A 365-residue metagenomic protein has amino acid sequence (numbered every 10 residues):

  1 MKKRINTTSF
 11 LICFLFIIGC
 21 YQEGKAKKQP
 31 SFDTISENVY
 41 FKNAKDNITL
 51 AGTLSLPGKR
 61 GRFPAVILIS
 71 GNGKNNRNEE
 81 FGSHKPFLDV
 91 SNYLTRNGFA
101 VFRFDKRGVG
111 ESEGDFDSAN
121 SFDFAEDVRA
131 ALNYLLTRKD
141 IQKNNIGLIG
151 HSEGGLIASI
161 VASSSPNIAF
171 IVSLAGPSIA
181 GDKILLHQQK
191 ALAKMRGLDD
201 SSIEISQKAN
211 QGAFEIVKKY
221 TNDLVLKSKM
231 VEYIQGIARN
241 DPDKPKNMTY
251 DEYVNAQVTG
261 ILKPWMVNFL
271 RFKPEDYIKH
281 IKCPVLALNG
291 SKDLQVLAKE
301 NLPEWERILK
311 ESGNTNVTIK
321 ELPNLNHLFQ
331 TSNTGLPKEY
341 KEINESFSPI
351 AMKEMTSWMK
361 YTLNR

Functional and structural regions predicted by a protein language model:
K25-G61: N-terminal cap/lid segment of alpha/beta-hydrolase-fold proteins
R62-G71: Short beta-strand element of the alpha/beta-hydrolase
D89-E111: Conserved alpha/beta-hydrolase
S118-K139: Alpha/beta-hydrolase active-site loop
Y134-D199: Primarily recognizes the serine-hydrolase "nucleophile elbow" in alpha/beta-hydrolase and SGNH/GDSL folds
L174-H280: Accessory cap/linker subdomain of secreted extracellular hydrolases
I281, A287-N289: Short beta-strand/loop motif that positions the catalytic acidic residue of the alpha/beta-hydrolase fold
L294-E300: Conserved alpha/beta-hydrolase "acid-adjacent" motif
